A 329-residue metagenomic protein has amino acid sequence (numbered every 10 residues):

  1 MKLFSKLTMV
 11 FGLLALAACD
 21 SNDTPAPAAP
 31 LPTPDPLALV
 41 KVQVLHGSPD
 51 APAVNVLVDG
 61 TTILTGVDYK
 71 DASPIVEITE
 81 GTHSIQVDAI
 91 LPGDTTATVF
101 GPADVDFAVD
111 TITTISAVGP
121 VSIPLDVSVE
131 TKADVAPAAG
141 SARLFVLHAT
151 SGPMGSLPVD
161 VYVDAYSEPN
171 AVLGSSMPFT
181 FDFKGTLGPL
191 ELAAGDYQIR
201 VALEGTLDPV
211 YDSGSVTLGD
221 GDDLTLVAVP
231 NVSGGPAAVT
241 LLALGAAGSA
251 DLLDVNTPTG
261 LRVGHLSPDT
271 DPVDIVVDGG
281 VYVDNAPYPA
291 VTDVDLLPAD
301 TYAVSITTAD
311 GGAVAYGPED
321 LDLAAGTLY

Functional and structural regions predicted by a protein language model:
M1-T8: Bacterial N-terminal signal peptides that target proteins for export
A15-A18: C-terminal motif of bacterial Sec signal peptides marking the signal peptidase cleavage site
D20-Y329: Intrinsically disordered, low-complexity polar regions and short flexible loop motifs
